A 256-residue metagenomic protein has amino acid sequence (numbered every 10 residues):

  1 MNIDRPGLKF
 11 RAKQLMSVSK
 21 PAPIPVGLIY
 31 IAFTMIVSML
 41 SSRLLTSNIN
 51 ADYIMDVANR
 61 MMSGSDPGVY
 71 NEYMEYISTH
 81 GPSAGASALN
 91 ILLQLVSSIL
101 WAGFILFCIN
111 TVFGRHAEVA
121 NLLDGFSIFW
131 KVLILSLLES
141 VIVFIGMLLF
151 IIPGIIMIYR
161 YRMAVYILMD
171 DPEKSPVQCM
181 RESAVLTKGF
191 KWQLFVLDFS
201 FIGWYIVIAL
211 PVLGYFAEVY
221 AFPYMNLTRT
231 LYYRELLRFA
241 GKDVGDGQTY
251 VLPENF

Functional and structural regions predicted by a protein language model:
M1-F256: Hydrophobic alpha-helical membrane segments
